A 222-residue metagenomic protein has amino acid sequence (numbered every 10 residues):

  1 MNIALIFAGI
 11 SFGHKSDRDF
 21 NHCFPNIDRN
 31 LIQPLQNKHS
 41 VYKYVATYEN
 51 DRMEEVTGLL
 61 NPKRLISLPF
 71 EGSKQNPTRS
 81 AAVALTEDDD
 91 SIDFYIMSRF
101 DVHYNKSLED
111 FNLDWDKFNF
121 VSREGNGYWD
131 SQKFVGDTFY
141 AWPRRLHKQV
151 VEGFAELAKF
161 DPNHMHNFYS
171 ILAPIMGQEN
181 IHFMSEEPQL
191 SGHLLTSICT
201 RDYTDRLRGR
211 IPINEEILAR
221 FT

Functional and structural regions predicted by a protein language model:
M1-T222: ER/Golgi luminal nucleotide-sugar-dependent glycosyltransferases, focusing on the catalytic module
